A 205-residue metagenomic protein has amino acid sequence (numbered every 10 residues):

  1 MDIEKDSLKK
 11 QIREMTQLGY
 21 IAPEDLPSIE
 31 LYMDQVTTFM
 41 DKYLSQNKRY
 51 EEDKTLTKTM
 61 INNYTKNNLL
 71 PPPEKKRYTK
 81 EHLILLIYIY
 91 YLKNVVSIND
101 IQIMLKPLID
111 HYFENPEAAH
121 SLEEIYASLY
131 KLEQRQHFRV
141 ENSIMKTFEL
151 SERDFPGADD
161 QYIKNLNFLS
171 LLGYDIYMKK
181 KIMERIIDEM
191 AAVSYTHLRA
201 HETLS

Functional and structural regions predicted by a protein language model:
D2-I109: Basic helix-turn-helix/winged-helix DNA-binding cores and closely related short helical interaction motifs
K42, N67, E81, Y91-N94 (+5 more regions): Generic signature of intrinsically disordered, low-complexity segments enriched in small/polar residues
T79-K80, S97-D100, E117-I125, T203: General structural signal for secondary-structure boundaries
N99-Q102, P107, M183-S194: Surface-exposed flexible segments
E114-A192: Intrinsically disordered, low-complexity, charge-dense segments enriched in Lys/Arg and Glu/Asp interspersed
T196-T203: Conserved small/polar residues in nucleotide/adenosyl-binding loops
